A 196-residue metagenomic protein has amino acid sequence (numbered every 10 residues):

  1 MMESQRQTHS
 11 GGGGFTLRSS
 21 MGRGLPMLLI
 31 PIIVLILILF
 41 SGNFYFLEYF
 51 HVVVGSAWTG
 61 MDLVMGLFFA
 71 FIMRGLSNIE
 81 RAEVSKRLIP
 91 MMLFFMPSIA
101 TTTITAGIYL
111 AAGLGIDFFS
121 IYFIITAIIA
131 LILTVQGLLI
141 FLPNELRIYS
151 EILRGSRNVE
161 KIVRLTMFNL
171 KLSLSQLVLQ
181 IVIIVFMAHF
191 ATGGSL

Functional and structural regions predicted by a protein language model:
M1-L196: Polytopic transmembrane helical bundles with strong interfacial aromatic enrichment
